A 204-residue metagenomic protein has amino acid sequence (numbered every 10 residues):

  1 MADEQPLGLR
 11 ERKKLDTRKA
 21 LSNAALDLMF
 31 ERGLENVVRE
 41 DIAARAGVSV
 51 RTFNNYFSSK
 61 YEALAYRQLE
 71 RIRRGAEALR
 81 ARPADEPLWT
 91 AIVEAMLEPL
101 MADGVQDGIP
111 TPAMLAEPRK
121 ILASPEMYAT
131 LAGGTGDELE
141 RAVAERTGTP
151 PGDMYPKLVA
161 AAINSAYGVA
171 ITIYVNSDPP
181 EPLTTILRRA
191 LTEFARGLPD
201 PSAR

Functional and structural regions predicted by a protein language model:
M1-R32, N36-R45: Basic, helix-initiating cap at the start of DNA-binding domains
G8, G33-L34, G47, N54-Y66 (+1 more regions): HTH DNA-binding helix-turn interface
T17, R67, R71, I92 (+4 more regions): Hydrophobic/aromatic residues within well-ordered alpha-helical segments
F30, R39, Q68-A76: Short, basic, alpha-helical segments at the C-terminal edge of helix-turn-helix-like DNA-binding modules
D41-A44, F53, I92: Append "Primarily bacterial transcriptional regulators
R73-E117: Hydrophobic alpha-helical connector segments
K120-G148, M154-A161: Amphipathic alpha-helical packing segments from all-alpha helical-bundle domains
R141, I173-R204: C-terminal peripheral helix-coil segments that are non-catalytic and often amphipathic
